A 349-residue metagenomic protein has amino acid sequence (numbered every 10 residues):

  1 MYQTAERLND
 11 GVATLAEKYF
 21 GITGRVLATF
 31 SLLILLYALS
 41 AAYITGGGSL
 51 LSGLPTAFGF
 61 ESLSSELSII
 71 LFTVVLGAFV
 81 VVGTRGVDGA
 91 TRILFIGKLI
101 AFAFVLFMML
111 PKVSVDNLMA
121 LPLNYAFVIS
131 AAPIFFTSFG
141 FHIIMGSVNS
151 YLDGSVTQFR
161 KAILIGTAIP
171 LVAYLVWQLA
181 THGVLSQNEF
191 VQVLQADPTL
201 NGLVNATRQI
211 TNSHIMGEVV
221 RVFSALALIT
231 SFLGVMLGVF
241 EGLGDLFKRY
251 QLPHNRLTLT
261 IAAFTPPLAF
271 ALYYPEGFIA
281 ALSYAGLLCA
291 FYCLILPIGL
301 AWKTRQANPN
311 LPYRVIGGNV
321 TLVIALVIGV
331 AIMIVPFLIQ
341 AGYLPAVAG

Functional and structural regions predicted by a protein language model:
M1-Y19, L33-S40, I44: Juxtamembrane transmembrane-helix boundary signature
N9-I22, L27, A168-I229, R249: TM-loop-TM module centered on a large, flexible mid-protein loop between adjacent transmembrane helices in multi-pass
T29-L32, L54-G83, G97-L106, F135-S138 (+3 more regions): Transmembrane alpha-helical segments of multi-pass small-molecule transport proteins
S49-S62, R85-F95, I215-L228, L246-L252 (+2 more regions): Transmembrane helix-loop boundary segments of multi-pass membrane transporters
G59-L71, R85, R92-A206, V347: Helix-loop-helix junctions that connect adjacent transmembrane segments in multi-pass membrane transporters
S64-L71, I165, I169-V172, L194-D197 (+3 more regions): Loop-to-transmembrane helix boundary motifs in multi-pass membrane proteins
A101-V105, L228-G238, T260-P266, A285-N310: Hydrophobic alpha-helical segments of multi-pass membrane transport proteins
E276-G349: A generic transmembrane alpha-helix motif of multi-pass inner-membrane proteins
